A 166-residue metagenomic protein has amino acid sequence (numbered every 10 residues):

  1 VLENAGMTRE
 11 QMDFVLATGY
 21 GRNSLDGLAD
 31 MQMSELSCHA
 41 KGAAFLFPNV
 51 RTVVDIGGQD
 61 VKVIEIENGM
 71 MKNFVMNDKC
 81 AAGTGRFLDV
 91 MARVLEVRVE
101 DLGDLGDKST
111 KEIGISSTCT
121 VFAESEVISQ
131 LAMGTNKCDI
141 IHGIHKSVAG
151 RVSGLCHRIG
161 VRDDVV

Functional and structural regions predicted by a protein language model:
V1-E35: N-terminal glycine/serine-rich phosphate-binding loop of ATP-dependent small-molecule kinases, especially carbohydrate
G21-N73, S153-G160: Conserved phosphate-binding catalytic cores of ATP/NTP-utilizing and phosphoryl-transfer enzymes
C38-K41, F45, A82-R93, E100 (+2 more regions): Residues on a specific face of well-ordered alpha-helices
N68-K111: Glycine-rich phosphate-binding loop plus the immediately following alpha-helix
G103-I140: A mobile "lid/hinge" subdomain adjacent to the ATP/sugar-phosphate binding pocket shared across diverse ATP-dependent
S125-C156, V161: Adenine-nucleotide phosphate-binding core of ATP-dependent small-molecule kinases
D164-V166: Extended, domain-scale alpha-helical bundle/helix-rich regions
